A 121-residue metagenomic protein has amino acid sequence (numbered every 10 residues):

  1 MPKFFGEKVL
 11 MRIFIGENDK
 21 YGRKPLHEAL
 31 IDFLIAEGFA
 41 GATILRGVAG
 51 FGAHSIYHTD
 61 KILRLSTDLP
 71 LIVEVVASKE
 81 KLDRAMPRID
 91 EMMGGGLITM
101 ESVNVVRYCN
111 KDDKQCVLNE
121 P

Functional and structural regions predicted by a protein language model:
M1-P121: Positively charged, small/polar-rich N-terminal and surface patches that mediate targeting and assembly and bind
